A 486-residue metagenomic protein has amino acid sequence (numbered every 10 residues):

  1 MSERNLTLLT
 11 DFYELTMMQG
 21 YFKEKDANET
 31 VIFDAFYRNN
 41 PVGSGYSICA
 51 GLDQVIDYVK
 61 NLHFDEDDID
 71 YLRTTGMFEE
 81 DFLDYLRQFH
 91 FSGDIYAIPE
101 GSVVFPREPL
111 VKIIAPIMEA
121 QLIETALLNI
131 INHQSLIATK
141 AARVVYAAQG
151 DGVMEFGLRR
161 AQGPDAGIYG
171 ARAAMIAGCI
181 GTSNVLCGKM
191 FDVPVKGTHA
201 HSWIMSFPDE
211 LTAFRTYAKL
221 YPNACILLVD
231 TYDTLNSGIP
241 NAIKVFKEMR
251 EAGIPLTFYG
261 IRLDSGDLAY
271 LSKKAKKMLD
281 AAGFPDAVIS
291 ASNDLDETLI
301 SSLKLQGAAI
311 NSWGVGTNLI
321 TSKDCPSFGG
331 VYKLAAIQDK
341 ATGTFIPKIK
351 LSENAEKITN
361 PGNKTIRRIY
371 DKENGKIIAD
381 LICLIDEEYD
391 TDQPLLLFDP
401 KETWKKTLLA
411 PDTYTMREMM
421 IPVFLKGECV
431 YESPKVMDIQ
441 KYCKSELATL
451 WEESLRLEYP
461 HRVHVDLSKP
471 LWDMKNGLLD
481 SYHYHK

Functional and structural regions predicted by a protein language model:
M1-N223, R250-E251, K333-K486: Ordered alpha/beta subdomains of enzyme catalytic regions
S202-I377: Glycine-rich phosphate/ribose-binding loops and adjacent secondary-structure elements that form binding surfaces
